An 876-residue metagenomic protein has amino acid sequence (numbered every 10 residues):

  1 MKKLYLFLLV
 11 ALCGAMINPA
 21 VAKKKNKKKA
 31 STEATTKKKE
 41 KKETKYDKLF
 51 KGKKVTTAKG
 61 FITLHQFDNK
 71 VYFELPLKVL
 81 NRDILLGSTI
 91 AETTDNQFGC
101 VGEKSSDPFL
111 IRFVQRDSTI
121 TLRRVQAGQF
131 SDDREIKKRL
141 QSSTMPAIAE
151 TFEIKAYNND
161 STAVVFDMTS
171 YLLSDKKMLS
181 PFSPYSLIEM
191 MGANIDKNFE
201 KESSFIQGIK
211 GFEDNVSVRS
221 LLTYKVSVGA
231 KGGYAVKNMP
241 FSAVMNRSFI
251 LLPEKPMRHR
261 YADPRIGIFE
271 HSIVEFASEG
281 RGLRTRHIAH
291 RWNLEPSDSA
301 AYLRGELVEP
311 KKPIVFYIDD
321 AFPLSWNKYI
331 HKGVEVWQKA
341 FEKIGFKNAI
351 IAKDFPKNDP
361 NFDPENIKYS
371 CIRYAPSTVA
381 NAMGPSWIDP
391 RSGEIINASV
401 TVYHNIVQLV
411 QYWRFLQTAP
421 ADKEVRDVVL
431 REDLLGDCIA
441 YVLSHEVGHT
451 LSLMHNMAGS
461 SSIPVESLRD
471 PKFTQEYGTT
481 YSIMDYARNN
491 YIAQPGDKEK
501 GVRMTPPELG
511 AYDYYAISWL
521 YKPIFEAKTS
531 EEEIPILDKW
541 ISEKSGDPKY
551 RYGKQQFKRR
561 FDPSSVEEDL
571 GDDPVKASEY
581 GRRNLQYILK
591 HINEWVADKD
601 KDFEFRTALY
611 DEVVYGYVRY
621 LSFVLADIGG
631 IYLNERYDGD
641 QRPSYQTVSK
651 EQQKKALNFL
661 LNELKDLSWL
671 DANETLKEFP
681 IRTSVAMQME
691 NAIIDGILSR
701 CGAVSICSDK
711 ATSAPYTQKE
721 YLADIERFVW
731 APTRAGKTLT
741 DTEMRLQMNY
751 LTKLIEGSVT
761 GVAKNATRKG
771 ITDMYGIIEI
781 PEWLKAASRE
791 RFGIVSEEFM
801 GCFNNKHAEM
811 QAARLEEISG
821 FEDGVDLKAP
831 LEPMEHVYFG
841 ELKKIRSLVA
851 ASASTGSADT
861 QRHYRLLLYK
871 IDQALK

Functional and structural regions predicted by a protein language model:
M1-K25: Bacterial Sec-dependent N-terminal signal peptides
K25-F322, F355-V410, R414-R431, L435 (+6 more regions): Auxiliary tRNA-acceptor-end handling modules of aminoacyl-tRNA synthetases
L80, S325-A349: Zn2+-dependent metallopeptidase catalytic core
P313-I314, F346-A349, E394, Y481: Loop/turn elements at helix/coil->beta-strand transitions in domains of secreted/extracellular proteins
W326-G333, L435, I439, L443 (+1 more regions): Stable alpha-helical elements in mature extracytoplasmic
E335-F346, G448-H449, L453, N489 (+2 more regions): Sec-exported extracytoplasmic/periplasmic mature domains
D354-A375, D437-Q494: The catalytic-center signature of Zn2+-dependent metalloproteases
S460-K876: Conserved catalytic/binding loops enriched for acidic/polar residues
